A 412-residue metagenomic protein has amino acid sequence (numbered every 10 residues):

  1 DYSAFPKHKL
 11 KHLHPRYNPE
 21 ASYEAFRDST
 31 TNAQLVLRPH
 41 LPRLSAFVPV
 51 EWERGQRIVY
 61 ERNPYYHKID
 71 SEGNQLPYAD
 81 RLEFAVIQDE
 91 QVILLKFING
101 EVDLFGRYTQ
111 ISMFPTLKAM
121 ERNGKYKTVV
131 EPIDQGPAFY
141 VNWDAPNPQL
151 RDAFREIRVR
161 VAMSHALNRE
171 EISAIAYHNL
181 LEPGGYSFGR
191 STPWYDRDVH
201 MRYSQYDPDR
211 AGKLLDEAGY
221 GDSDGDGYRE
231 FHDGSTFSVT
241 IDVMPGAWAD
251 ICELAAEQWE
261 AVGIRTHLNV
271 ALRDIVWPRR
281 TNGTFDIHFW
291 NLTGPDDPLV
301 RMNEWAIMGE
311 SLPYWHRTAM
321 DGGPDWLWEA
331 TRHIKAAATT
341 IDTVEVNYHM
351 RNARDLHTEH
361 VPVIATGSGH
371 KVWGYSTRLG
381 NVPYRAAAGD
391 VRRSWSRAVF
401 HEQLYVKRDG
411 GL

Functional and structural regions predicted by a protein language model:
D1-R27: Surface-exposed binding/hinge segments that line and control ligand-binding clefts or catalytic entry sites
Y2, K11, L35-H178, E182-P183 (+2 more regions): Extracytoplasmic/periplasmic ligand-capture domains
S22-A25, T30-H40: An alpha-helical appendage that flanks or caps ligand/catalytic pockets
F188: Hydrophobic residues at beta-strand termini and immediately following loops that shape nucleotide-binding pockets
T366: Glycine-rich and polybasic anion-binding loops at the starts of cofactor/ligand-binding domains
G374-T377: Short active-site-adjacent structural elements
